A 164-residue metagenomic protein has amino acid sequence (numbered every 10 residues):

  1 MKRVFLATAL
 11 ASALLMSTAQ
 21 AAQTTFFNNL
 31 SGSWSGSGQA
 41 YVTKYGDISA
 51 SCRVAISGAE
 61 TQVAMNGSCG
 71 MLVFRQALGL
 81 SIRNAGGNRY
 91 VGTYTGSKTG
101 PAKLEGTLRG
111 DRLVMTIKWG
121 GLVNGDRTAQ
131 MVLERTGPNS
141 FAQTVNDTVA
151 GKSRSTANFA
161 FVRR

Functional and structural regions predicted by a protein language model:
M1-A7: Bacterial N-terminal signal peptides that target proteins for export
A7-L15: Bacterial N-terminal signal peptides
A21-S35, G58, S81, V132-T136 (+1 more regions): N-terminal helix-cap/turn-to-beta initiation motif at the start of protein domains
S31-S35, A59-N66, A85-G92, R109-T116 (+1 more regions): Short, hydrophobic/aromatic-rich segments at coil-to-beta transitions
G46-A85: N-terminal glycine/threonine-rich, aromatic-flanked beta-hairpin/loop signature
I48-C52, F74-G79, T99-K103, G125-Q130 (+1 more regions): Short, surface-exposed coil-to-beta transition loops
C69-V123: Contiguous, well-ordered beta-strand patches that form the walls/edges of small beta-barrel/beta-sandwich domains
T107, T128-R164: Edge beta-strand at a domain terminus
